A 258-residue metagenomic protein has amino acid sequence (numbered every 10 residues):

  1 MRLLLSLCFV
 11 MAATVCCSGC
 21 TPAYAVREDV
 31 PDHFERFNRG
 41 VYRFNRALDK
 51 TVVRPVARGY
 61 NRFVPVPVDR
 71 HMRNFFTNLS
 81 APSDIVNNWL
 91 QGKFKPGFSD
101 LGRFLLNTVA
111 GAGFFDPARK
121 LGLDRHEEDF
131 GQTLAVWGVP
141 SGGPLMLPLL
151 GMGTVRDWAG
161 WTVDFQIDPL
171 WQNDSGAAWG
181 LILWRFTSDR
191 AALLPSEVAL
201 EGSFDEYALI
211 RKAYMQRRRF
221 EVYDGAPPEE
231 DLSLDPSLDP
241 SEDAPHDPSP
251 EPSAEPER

Functional and structural regions predicted by a protein language model:
M1-L4: Positively charged n-region of N-terminal signal peptides that target proteins for export
S6-S18: Bacterial N-terminal signal peptides
V15-F37: Bacterial Sec signal peptide processing site at the extreme N-terminus
H33-V66: Post-signal-peptide N-terminal segment of Sec-exported extracytoplasmic proteins
R73-F75: Beta-rich strand-turn-strand
N78-V155: Mid-length scaffold segments of soluble, non-membrane domains
Q132, V136-R258: A structured, mid-to-C-terminal "fold-capping" secondary-structure block
